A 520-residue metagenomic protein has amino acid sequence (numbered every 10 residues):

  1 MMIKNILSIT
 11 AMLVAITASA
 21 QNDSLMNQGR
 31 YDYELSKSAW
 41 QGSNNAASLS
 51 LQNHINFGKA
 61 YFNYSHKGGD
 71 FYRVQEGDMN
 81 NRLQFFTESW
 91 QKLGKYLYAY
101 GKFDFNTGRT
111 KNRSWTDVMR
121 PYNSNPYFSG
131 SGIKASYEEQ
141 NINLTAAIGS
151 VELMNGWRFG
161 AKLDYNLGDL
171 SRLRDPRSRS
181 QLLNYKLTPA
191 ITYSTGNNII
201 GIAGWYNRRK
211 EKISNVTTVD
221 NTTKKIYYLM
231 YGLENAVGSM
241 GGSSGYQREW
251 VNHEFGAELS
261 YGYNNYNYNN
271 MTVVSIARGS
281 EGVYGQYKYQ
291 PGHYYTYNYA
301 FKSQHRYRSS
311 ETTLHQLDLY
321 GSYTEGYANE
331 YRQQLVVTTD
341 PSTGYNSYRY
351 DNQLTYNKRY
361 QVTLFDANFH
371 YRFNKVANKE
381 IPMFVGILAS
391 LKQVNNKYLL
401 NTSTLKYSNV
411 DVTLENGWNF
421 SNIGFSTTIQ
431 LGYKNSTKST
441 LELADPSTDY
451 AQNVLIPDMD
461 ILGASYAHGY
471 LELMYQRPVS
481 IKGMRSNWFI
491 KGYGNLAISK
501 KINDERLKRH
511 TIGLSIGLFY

Functional and structural regions predicted by a protein language model:
A18-K111, N125: N-terminal, post-signal peptide beta-strand-biased segments of exported outer-membrane/organellar beta-barrel and other
S24, K508-Y520: Outer-membrane beta-barrel "beta-signal"
Q52-G58, K95-G101, N155-F159, G196-I200 (+7 more regions): Outer-envelope beta-barrel architecture signal
F62-G68, F105-R109, E152, Y165-D169 (+12 more regions): Transmembrane beta-strands of outer-membrane beta-barrel pores
D70-Q75, N112-V118, L170-S178, I213-V219 (+6 more regions): Outer-membrane beta-barrel translocator domains and adjoining extracellular loop/strand segments of Gram-negative
M79-F85, E138-L144, R179-L187, V251-A257 (+7 more regions): Residues that define the transmembrane beta-barrel architecture of outer-membrane proteins
F85-Q91, L144-S150, L187-Y193, A257-Y263 (+7 more regions): Residues on the lipid-exposed face of transmembrane beta-strands in outer-membrane beta-barrel proteins
V237-I387: Long, internal scaffold/assembly segments composed of regular secondary structure
